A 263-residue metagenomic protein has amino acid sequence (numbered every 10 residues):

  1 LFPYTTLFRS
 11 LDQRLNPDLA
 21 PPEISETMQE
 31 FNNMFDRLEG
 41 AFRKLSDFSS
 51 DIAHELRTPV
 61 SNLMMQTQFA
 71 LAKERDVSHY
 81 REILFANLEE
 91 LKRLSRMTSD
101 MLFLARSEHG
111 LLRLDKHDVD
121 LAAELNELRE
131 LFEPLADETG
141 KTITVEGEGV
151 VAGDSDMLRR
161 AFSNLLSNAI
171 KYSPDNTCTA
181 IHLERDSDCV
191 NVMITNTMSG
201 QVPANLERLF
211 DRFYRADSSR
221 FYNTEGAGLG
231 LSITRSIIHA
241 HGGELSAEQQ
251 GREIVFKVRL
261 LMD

Functional and structural regions predicted by a protein language model:
L1-I52, L56, S61-S78, F85 (+8 more regions): Membrane-proximal HAMP signal-relay module
L11, E133-V145: Short conserved segments within the C-terminal catalytic ATPase subdomain
P21, S25, D115-E130: A conserved beta-strand-to-alpha-helix junction within the catalytic ATP-binding
H79, H109-L114, V150-G153: Conserved micro-motifs of the catalytic ATP-binding
L158-R159: A residue-level detector for a conserved hydrophobic packing site within the catalytic ATP-binding domain
A169-I170: Short helix-loop "hinge" at the ATP-lid/N-box region of the Bergerat-fold HATPase_c
N176-D188: Short beta-strand/loop element within the Bergerat-fold HATPase_c
Q201-R215: Short conserved segment of the HATPase_c
